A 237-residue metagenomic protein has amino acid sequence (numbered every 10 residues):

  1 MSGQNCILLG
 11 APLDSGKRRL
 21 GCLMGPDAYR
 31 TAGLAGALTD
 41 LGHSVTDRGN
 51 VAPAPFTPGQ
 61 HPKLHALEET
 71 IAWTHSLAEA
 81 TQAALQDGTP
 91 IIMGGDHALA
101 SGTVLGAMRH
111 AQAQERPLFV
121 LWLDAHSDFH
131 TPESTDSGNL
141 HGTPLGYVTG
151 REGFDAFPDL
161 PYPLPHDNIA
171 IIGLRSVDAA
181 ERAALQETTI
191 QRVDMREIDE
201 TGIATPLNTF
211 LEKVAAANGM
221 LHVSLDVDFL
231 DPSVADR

Functional and structural regions predicted by a protein language model:
S2-R237: Conserved alpha-helical scaffold segments that buttress catalytic/binding sites
